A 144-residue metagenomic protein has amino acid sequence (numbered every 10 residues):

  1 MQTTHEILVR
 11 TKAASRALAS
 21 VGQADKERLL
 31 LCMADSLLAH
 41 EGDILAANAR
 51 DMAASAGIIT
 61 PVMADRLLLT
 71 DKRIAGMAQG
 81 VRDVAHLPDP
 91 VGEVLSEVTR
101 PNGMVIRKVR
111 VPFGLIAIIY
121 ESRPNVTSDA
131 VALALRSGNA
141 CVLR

Functional and structural regions predicted by a protein language model:
M1-V105: N-terminal Rossmann-like NAD(P)+-binding subdomain of aldehyde/semialdehyde dehydrogenases
Q79, H86, P90-R144: Conserved small-residue-rich beta-alpha loop and adjacent elements that most often cradle the phosphate/pyrophosphate
